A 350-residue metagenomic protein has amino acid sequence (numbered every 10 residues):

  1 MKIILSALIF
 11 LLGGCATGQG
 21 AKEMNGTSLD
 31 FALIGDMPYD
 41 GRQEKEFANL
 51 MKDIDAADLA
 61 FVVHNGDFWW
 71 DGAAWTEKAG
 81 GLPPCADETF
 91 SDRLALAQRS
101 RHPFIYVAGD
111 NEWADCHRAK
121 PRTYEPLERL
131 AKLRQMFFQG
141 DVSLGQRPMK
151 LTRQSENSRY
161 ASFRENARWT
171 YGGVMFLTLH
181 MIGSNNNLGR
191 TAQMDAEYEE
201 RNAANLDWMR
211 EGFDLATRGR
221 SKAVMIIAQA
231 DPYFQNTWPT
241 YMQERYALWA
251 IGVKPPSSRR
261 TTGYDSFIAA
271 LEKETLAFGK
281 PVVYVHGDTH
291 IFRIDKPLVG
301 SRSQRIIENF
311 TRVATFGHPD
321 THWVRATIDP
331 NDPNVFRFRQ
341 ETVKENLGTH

Functional and structural regions predicted by a protein language model:
K2-G14: Bacterial N-terminal signal peptides
C15-D87, S221: N-terminal active-site segment of His-dependent metallophosphoesterases
N25, V324-H350: A short C-terminal boundary segment appended to hydrolase-like catalytic domains
T27, Q43-L50, N65, A86-R93 (+3 more regions): Stable alpha-helical elements in mature extracytoplasmic
D36, V62, D67, G109 (+4 more regions): Divalent metal-coordination and catalytic microenvironments
D40-R42, W70-A73, A108-H117, S184-G189 (+2 more regions): Active-site environment of divalent metal-dependent phosphoester hydrolases
K52-F61, T170, L177, A192-P297: His/acidic metal-ligating clusters that form di-metal
T76-A204, W208, L298-H318, H322-T327: Extended active-site neighborhood of metal-dependent phosphoesterases/phosphodiesterases
